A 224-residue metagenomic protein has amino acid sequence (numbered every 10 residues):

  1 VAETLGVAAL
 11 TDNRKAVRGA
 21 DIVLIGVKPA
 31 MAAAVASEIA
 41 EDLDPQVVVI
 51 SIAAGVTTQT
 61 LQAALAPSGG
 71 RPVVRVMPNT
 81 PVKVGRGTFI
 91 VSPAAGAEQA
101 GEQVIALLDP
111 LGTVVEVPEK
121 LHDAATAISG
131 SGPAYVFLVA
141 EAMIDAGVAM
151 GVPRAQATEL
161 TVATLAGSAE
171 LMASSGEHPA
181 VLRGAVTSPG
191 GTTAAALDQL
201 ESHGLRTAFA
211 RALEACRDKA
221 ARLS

Functional and structural regions predicted by a protein language model:
T4, T60-P72, T88-A124, Y135-S174: Internal alpha-helical scaffold of NAD(P)-dependent oxidoreductase catalytic cores
T4-L5, N13-V91: Rossmann-like NAD(P)(H) cofactor-binding subdomain of soluble oxidoreductases
A8-N13, V117: Short acidic-hydrophobic, aromatic-tinged amphipathic segments that line or gate anion-handling sites
A16, A32, L61, P153-L160 (+2 more regions): Small-residue helix-packing motif on alpha-helices
L24, P67, D123, A210-E214: N-terminal loops that bind phosphate or other acidic moieties and the adjacent beta-alpha structural core
V74, H122-A127, P179-G184: Short pre-catalytic strand/loop immediately N-terminal to key active-site residues, enriched for Gly-Thr
G132: Aromatic-residue-lined binding/catalytic grooves and analogous aromatic/hydrophobic interfacial grooves in multimeric
V162-S224: NAD(P)-dependent Rossmann-like dehydrogenase/reductase catalytic/cofactor-binding core
